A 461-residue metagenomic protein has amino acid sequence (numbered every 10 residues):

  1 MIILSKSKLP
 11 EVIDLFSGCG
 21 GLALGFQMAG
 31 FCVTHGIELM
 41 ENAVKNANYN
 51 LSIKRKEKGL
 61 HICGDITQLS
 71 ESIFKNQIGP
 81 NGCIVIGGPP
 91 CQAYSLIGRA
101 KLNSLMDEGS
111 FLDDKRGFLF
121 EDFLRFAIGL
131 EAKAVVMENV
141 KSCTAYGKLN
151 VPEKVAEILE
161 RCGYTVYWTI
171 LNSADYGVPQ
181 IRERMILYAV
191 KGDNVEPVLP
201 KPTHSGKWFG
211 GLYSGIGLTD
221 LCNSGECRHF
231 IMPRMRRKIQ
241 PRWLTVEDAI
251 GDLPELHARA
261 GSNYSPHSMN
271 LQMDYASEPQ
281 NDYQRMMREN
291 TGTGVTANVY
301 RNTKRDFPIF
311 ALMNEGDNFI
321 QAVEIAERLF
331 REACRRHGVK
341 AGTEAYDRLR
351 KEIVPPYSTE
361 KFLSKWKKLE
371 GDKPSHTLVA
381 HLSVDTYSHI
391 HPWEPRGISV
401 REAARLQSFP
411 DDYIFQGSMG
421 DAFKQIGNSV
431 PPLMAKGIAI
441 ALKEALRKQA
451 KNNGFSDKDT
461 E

Functional and structural regions predicted by a protein language model:
I2, A174-D175, L363-K367: Generic recognition of flexible, low-complexity loop/linker segments
I2-E131, K141-E153: Core alpha/beta nucleotide-donor-binding catalytic domains of modification enzymes
G20, E41, G117, E121 (+8 more regions): A structural signal for well-ordered alpha-helical segments within the folded catalytic domains of diverse enzymes
E57, Q180-R184, K373: Short, solvent-exposed loop/turn segments at the edges of secondary structure
K75-G79, I97-R348: Class I S-adenosyl-L-methionine
P89-P90, A132, P179, P254 (+2 more regions): Proline-centered helix-kink/hinge sites
Y94, V178, L199, I250 (+3 more regions): Short clusters of hydrophobic/aromatic residues that line enzyme substrate/ligand-binding pockets
E255-E461: C-terminal target-recognition/interaction regions appended to catalytic cores
